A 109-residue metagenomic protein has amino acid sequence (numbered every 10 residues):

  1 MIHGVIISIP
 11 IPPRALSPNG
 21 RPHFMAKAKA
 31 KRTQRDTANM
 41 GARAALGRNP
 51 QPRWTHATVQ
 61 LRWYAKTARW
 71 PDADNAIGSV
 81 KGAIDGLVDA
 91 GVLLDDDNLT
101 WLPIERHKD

Functional and structural regions predicted by a protein language model:
M1-D109: Catalytic phosphate/metal-binding cores of nucleic-acid and nucleotide-processing enzymes, i.e., regions that mediate
